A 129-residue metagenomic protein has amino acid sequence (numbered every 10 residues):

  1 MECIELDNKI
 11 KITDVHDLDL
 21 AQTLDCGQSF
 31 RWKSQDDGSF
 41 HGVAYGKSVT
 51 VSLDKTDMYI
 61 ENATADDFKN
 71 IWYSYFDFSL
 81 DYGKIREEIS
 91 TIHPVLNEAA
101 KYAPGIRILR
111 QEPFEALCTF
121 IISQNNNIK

Functional and structural regions predicted by a protein language model:
M1-K129: HhH-family (HhH-GPD) DNA N-glycosylase catalytic core used in base-excision repair
